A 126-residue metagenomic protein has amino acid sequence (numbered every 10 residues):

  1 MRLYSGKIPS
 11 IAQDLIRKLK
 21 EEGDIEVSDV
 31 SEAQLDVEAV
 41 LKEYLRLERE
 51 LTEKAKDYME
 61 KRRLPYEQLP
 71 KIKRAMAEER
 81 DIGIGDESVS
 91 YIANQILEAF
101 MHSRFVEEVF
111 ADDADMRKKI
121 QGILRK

Functional and structural regions predicted by a protein language model:
M1-E26, A93-R104: Short terminal alpha-helical segments
R2-P9, V27, L45, R63-E67 (+2 more regions): Ordered, soluble secondary-structure elements with a strong preference for glycine-centered loop motifs and nearby
D14-K71, A75: N-terminal interaction modules that seed assembly of large macromolecular complexes
S28, E60, R80, I120-L124: Compact, Lys/Arg-rich rRNA/RNP-binding cores from ribosome-related proteins
E38-L45, A55-D57, D81-I82, M101-F110 (+1 more regions): Acidic/polar, low-complexity surface-binding segments
K54, R74, N94-S103, A111-K126: Short, solvent-exposed interaction modules
R62-A99: Ordered, amphipathic secondary-structure segments that act as subunit-interaction surfaces in large macromolecular
